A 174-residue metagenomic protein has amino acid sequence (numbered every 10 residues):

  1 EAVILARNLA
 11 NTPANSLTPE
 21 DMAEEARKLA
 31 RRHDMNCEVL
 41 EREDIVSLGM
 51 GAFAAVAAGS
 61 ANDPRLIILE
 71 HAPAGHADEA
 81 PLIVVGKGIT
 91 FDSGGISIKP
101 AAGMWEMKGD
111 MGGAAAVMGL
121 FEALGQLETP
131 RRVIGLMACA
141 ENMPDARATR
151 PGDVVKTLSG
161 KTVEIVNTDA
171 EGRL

Functional and structural regions predicted by a protein language model:
E1-T90, L127: N-terminal hydrophobic/helix-forming segments and targeting peptides
V3, S16-A23, M111-A115, A148 (+1 more regions): Electropositive phosphate-/nucleotide-binding environments in soluble metabolic enzymes
I4-L9, A80-I83, T90, G95-M107 (+1 more regions): Glycine/charged-rich beta-loop-alpha catalytic/anionic-binding loops adjacent to active sites
N15, R42, G109, V166-T168: Glycine- and other small-residue-rich loops at beta-strand/loop junctions that grip anionic moieties
A26, L82, I98-E141, G172: Alpha-helical metal-binding/catalytic segments enriched in His/Glu/Asp
L40-E43, L69-A72, G86-G88, S93-G94 (+4 more regions): Fold-independent oxyanion-binding glycine-rich loops and adjacent beta-strand/coil segments at enzyme active sites
G49-A52, G94-A102, P144-P151: Short acidic, glycine/serine/threonine-rich loops at helix termini
Q126-L174: A glycine- and small/hydrophobic-rich beta-loop-beta segment that serves as a flexible "lid/hinge" or phosphate-binding
